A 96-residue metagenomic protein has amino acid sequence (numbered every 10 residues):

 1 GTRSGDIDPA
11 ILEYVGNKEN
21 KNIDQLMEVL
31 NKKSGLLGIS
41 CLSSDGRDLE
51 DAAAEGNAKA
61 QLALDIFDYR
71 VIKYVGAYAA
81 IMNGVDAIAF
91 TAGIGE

Functional and structural regions predicted by a protein language model:
G1-G16: Glycine-rich phosphate-binding loop of actin/hexokinase-like ATP-binding domains
D6, S34, I94: Glycine-rich beta-alpha junction loops
I7, A80-G84: A structural signal for short secondary-structure junctions
D8-P9, I23-D24, L42-G46: Alpha-helix initiation and N-capping motif
E19: Active-site-adjacent helix-turn-beta-strand microarchitecture at beta-sheet edges that either contains or buttresses
D24-K33, A87-A89: Beta-strand segments within the central parallel beta-sheet cores of soluble alpha/beta enzyme folds
E28, G35-I39, G46-I81: Adenine-nucleotide phosphate-binding core of ATP-dependent small-molecule kinases
D86-E96: Glycine-rich phosphate-binding loops at beta-strand->alpha-helix junctions
